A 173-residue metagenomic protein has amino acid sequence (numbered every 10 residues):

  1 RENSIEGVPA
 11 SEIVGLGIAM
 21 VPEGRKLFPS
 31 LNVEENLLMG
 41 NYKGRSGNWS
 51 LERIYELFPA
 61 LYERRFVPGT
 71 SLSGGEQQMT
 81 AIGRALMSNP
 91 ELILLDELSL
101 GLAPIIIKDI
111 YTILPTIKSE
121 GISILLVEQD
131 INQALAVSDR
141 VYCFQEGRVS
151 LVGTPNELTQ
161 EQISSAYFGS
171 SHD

Functional and structural regions predicted by a protein language model:
R1-L16, T154-L158: ABC ATPase NBD Q-loop/coupling interface
V8-A10, V33-W49, L57-Y62, F66 (+2 more regions): ABC-type ATPase nucleotide-binding domains, specifically the catalytic core motifs of the NBD
P68-L72, E76: Conserved ABC ATPase signature
A85-L86: ABC ATPase C-loop
N89: Conserved catalytic motifs of ABC-family nucleotide-binding domains
I93-E97: Catalytic Walker B motif of ABC-type/P-loop ATPase nucleotide-binding domains
K108-E120: Helical segment within the ABC ATPase nucleotide-binding domain
